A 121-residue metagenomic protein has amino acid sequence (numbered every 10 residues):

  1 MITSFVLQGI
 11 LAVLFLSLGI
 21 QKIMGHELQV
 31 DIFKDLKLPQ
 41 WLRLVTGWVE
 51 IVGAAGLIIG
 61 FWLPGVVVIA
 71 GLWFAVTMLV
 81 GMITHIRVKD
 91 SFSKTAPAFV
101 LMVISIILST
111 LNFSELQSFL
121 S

Functional and structural regions predicted by a protein language model:
M1-I20, F61-S121: Extended, low-polarity transmembrane helix blocks
L11-A12, M24, D31, I58: Generic signal for short, ordered secondary-structure residues within or immediately flanking folded domains
F15-Q29, V49-G53: Hydrophobic, membrane-facing alpha-helical anchors
M24-L42: Cytosolic, membrane-interface loops and tails of multi-pass inner-membrane proteins
D31, W41-T46, S91-K94, I104: Residues in flexible loops and secondary-structure boundaries
L38-I59, L72, V76: Core segments of alpha-helical transmembrane spans in multipass integral membrane proteins
